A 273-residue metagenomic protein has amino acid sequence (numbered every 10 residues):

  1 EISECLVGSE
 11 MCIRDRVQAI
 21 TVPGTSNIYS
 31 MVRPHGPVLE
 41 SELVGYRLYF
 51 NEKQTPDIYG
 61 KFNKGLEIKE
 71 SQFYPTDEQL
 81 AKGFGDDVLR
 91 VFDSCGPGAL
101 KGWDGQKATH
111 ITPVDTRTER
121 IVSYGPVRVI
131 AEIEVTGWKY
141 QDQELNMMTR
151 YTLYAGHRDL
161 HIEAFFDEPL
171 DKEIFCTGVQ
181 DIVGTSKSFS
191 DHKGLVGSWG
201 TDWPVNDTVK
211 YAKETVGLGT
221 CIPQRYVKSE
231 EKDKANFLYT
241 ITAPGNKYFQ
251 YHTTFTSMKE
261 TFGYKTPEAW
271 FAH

Functional and structural regions predicted by a protein language model:
E1-G8, C12-I13: Single conserved hydrophobic/aromatic residue that forms the stacking wall/gate of nucleotide- or nucleobase-binding
I20-H110, D159: Extended polysaccharide-engagement surfaces of secreted carbohydrate-active enzymes
S26, L218-H273: Beta-strand-rich recognition/accessory modules
Q79-A155: Extended, loop-rich substrate-binding clefts of extracytoplasmic carbohydrate-active enzymes
R120-V127, A155-H157, F166-K172, T242-Y248: A short, structured loop/turn motif at beta-sheet edges
E132-E134, R150-T152, E163-F165, G178 (+1 more regions): Residue-level recognition of well-ordered beta-strand positions that form the cores of beta-sheet-rich folds across
M147, R158-H192: Acidic (Asp/Glu-rich), glycine- and aromatic
I182-L238, T242-G245: Accessory, usually C-terminal, subdomains that scaffold auxiliary metal cofactors
